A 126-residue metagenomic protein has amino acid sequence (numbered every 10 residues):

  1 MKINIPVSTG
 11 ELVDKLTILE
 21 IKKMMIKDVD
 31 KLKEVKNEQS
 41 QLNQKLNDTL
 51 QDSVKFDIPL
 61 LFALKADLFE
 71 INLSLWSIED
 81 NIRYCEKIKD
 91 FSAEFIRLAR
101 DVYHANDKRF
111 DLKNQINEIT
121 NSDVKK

Functional and structural regions predicted by a protein language model:
M1-K126: Extended, charge-rich alpha-helical interface modules
